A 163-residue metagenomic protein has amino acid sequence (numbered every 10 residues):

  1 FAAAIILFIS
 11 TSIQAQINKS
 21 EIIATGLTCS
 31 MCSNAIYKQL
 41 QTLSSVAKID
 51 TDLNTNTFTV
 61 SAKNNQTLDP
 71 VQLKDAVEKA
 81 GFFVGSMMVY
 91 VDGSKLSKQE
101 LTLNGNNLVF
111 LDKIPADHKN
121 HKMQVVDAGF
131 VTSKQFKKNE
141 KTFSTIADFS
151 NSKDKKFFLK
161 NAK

Functional and structural regions predicted by a protein language model:
F1-N18: Bacterial Sec-dependent N-terminal signal peptides
K19-D50, N56-S61: Start-of-domain marker
C29, N65-T67, F130: Generic "edge-of-domain/loop-turn" microfeature
A35-Y37, L73-D75, M123, K137-E140: Surface-exposed beta-strand edges and their flanking turn/coil or helix-capping segments
L53-L103: Mid-chain, structured segments of secreted extracytoplasmic proteins
F82-K160: Thiol/selenol-based redox catalytic cores and closely related redox-interacting motifs
